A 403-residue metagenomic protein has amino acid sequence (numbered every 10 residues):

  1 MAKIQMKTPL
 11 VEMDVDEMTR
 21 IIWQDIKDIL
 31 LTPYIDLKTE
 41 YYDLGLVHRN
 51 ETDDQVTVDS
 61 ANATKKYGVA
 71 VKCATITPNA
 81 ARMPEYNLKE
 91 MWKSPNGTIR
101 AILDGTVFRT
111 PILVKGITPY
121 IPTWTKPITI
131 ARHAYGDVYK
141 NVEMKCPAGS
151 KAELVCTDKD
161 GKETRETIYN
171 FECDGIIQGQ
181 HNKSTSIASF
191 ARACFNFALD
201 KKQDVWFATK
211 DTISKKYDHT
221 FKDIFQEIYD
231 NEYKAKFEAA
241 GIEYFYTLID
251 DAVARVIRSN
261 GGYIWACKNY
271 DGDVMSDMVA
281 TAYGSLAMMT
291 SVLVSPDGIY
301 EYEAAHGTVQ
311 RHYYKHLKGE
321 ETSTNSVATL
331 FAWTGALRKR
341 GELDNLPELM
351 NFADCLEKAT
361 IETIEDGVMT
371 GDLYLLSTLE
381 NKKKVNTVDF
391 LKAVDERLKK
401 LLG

Functional and structural regions predicted by a protein language model:
A2-M6, M18-W23, D28-T52, A61-T64: N-terminal alpha-helical transmembrane segments of multi-pass membrane transport and channel/translocase proteins
M6-D25, L154-T247: Glycine-rich phosphate/diphosphate-binding loop of Rossmann-like nucleotide-binding domains
D36-Y41, K201-T209, Y233-Y246, G341-A353 (+1 more regions): Flexible, glycine/charged-enriched surface loops at secondary-structure junctions
L44-S60, K222-Y263: N-terminal small/polar loop signature for handling phosphorylated ligands or for N-terminal nucleophile
V47-K159, E163, Y270, V274: N-terminal glycine-rich phosphate/adenylate-binding segment common to multiple enzyme folds
A134-Y135, K140-A191, A198, L346 (+2 more regions): Glycine-rich phosphate/pyrophosphate-binding loop and the adjoining helix
V256-C355, A359-D366: Glycine-rich phosphate/nucleotide-binding loop
